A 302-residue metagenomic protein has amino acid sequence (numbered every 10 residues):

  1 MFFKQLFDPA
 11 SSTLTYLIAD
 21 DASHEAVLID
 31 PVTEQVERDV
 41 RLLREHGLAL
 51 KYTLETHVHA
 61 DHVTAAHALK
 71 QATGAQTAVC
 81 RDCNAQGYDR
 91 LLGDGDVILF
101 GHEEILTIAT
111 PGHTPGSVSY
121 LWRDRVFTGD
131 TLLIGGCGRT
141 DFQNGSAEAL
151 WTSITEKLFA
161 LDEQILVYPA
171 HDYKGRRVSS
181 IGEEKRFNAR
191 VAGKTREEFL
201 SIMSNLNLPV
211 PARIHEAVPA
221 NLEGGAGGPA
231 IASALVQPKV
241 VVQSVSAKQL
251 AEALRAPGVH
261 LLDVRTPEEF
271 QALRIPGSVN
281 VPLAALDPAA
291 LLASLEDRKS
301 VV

Functional and structural regions predicted by a protein language model:
M1-A49, S119-T128, G135, T266: Conserved beta-strand hairpin/beta-sheet module of binuclear metal-dependent hydrolase folds, prominently
S11-S12, S23-A26, T33-A109, R186: Active-site HxH/HxHxD metal-binding segment of metal-dependent hydrolases
L17, V97-W122, A247-L250: Core dinuclear metal-dependent hydrolase active-site scaffold
I18, D30, H57, L69 (+6 more regions): Divalent metal-coordination and catalytic microenvironments
P31, V58, D82-C83, H113-T114 (+4 more regions): Active-site metal-binding loops of divalent metal-dependent hydrolases
T152-K248, E252-A256: Accessory terminal helices/loops
P229-R298: Positively charged, proline/Ser/Thr-rich regional signature most characteristic of the Rhodanese/CDC25-like
V301-V302: Conserved small/polar residues in nucleotide/adenosyl-binding loops
